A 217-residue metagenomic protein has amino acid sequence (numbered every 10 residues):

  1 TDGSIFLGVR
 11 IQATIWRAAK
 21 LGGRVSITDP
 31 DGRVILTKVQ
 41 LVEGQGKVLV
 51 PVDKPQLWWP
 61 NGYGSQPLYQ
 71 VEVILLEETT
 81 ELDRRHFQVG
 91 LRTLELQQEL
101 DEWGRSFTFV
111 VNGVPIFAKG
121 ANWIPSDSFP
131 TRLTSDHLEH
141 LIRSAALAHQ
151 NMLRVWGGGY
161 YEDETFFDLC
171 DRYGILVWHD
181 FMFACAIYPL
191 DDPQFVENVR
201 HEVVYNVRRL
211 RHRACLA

Functional and structural regions predicted by a protein language model:
T1-W156, Y161, R172: Secreted/periplasmic carbohydrate-active enzymes, especially glycoside hydrolases
P60-L68, L176-W178, F183-Y188, R200 (+1 more regions): Acidic/aromatic-lined carbohydrate-recognition and catalytic surfaces of CAZymes acting on diverse glycans
D83, V204-A217: Active-site region of glycoside hydrolase catalytic domains
L100-F107, D163-T165, E197-R208: Alpha-helical scaffolding within the catalytic cores of extracellular/periplasmic polymer-degrading hydrolases
V114-W123, L176-D191, N206, A217: Aromatic- and acidic-residue-enriched carbohydrate-binding clefts of CAZyme catalytic domains
D136, H140, Q194-H201: A general alpha-helical scaffold signature found inside nucleotide-binding enzyme cores
H149-N151, Y173-I175, H212-L216: Short, well-ordered coil/turn segments that N-cap beta-strands
M152-E197: Aromatic-lined substrate-binding rim segments of carbohydrate-active enzymes
